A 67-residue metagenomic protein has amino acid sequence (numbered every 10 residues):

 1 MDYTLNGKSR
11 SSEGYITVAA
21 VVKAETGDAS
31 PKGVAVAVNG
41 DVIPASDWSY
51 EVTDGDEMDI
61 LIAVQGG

Functional and structural regions predicted by a protein language model:
M1-G66: Ubiquitin-like/PB1-type beta-grasp interaction modules and other compact soluble beta-rich domains
